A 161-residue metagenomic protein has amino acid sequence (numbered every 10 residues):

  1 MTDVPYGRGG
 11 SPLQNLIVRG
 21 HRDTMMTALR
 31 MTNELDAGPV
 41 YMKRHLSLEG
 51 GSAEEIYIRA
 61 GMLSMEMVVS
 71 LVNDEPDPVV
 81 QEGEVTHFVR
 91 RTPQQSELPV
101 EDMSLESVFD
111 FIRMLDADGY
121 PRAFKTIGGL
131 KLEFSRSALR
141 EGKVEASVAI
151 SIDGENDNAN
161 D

Functional and structural regions predicted by a protein language model:
M1-H87, Q94-E97: Donor/substrate-binding cores of folate-linked one-carbon enzymes
G20, T32-E34, R90, D116-A117 (+2 more regions): A generic structural signal for short, solvent-exposed coil/turn residues that cap or connect secondary-structure
F88-T92, M103-L105: Short low-complexity stretches enriched in small and charged residues
P99-D161: An anion-binding loop in the catalytic cleft
